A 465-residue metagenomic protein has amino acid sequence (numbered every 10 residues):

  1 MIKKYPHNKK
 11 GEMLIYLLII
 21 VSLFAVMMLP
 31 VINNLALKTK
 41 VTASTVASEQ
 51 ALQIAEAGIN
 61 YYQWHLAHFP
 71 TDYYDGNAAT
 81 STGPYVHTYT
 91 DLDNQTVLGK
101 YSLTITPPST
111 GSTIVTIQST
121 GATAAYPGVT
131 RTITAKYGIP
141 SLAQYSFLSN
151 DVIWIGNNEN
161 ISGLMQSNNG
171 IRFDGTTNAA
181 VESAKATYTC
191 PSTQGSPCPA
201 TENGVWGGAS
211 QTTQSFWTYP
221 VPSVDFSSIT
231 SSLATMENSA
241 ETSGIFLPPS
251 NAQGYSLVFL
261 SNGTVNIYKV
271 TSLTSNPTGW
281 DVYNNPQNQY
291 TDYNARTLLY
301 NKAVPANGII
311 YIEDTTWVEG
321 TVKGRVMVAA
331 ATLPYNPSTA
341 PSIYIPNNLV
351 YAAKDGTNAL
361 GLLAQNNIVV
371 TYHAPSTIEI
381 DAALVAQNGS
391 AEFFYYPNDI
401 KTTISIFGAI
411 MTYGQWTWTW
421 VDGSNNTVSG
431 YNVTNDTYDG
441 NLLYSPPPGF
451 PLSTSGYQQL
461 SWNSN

Functional and structural regions predicted by a protein language model:
I2-G156, N160-S162, Q166-N169, T177-N178 (+1 more regions): Beta-strand/loop motifs with alternating small/hydrophobic and polar/acidic residues, enriched in the first structured
L98, T113-I114, L142-Q144, L148-P337 (+3 more regions): C-terminal globular interaction/adhesion domains in large, modular proteins
